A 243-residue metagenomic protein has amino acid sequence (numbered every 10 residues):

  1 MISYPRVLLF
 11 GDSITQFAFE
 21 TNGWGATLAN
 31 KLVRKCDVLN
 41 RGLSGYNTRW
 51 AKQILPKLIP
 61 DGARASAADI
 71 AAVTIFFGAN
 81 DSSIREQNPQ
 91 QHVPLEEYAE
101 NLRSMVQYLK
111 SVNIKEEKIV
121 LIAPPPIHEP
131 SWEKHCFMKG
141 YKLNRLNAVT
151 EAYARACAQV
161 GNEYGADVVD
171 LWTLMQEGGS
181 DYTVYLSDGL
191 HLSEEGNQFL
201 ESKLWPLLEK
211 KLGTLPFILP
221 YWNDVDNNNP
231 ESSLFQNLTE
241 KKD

Functional and structural regions predicted by a protein language model:
I2-P5, G23-D37, K52-D243: Alpha-helical cap/lid subdomain in secreted, periplasmic, or secretory-pathway luminal O-acyl-processing enzymes
Y4-E20, S44-N47, N80-S82: Catalytic nucleophile-elbow at a beta strand-turn-alpha helix junction centered on a G-D-S/GDSL motif, marking
Q16, K31-Y46: Eukaryote-specific detector of the first structured module of a protein
